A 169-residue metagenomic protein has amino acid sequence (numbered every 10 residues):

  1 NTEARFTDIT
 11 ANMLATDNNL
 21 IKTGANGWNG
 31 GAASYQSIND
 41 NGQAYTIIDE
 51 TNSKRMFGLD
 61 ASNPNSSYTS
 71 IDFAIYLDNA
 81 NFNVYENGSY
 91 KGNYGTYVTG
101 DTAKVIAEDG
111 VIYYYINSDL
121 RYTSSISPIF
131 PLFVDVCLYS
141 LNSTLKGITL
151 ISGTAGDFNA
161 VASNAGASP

Functional and structural regions predicted by a protein language model:
N1, D8, I126-S168: Ligand-recognition surfaces built from glycine- and aromatic
N1-I38, A155-P169: Low-complexity, Ser/Thr/Pro/Gly-rich disordered linker/stalk regions
T23-N79, P169: Secretory/extracellular carbohydrate-interaction modules and structurally similar beta-sandwich "look-alikes"
A33-G42, Y94-G100, P128-I129: Extracellular/lumenal carbohydrate-interaction signature centered on repeated Trp-anchored short motifs
A44, V84, D101-T123: Carbohydrate-binding surfaces in secreted/extracellular proteins
T46-E50, A61, I106-A107, P128 (+1 more regions): Non-cytosolic beta-sheet module surface loops
N83-A103: Short, aromatic/His-centered strand-loop micro-motif at the edge of beta-sheets
N93-T96, I116-F133: Short, solvent-exposed beta-strand-to-loop segments that form ligand-recognition rims of beta-rich domains
